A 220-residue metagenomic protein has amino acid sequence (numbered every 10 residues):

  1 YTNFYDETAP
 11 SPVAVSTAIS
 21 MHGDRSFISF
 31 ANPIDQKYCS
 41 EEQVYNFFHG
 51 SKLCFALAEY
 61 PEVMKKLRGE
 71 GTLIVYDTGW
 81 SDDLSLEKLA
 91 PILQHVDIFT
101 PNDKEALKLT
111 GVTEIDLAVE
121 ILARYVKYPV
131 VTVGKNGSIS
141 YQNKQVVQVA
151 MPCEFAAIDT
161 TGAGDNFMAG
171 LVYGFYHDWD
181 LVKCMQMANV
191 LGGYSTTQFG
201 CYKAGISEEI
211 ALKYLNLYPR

Functional and structural regions predicted by a protein language model:
Y1-S51, E70, A211-R220: Conserved N-terminal subdomain of the carbohydrate kinase-like
A9, A31-I34, T78-D83, K104-A106 (+1 more regions): Short, acidic/turn-prone active-site loops that include or flank metal/cofactor- and phosphate-binding residues
P33-V44, A56-E59, D77, S81-K88: Active-site glycine-rich loop that binds ribose-phosphate moieties when present
H49, E62-I74: Glycosyltransferases and closely related glycan-assembly transferases that use nucleotide-activated donors
K52-L53, I98: Structural motif
A58-E62, G134-N136: Short, polar loop motifs at secondary-structure junctions
E70-L73, W80-V149: Conserved phosphate/ATP/ADP-binding segment of small-molecule kinases
I115-R220: Conserved phosphate-binding/catalytic region of the ribokinase-like
